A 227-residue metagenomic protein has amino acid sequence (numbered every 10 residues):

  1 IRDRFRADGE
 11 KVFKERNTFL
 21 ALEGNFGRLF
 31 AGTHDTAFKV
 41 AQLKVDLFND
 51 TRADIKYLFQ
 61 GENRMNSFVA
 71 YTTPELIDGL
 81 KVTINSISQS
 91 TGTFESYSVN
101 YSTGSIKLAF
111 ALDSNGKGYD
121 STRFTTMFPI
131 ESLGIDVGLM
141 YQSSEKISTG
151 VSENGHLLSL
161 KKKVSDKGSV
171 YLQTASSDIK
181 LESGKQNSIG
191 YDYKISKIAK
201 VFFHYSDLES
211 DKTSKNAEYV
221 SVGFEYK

Functional and structural regions predicted by a protein language model:
I1-R2, H34-T36, N85-Q89, A111-N115 (+3 more regions): Outer-membrane beta-barrel pore domains and translocons
I1-T91, N100-K107: Outer membrane beta-barrel
F13-R16, N63-S67, L76, T91-E95 (+4 more regions): Residues that define the transmembrane beta-barrel architecture of outer-membrane proteins
T18-L20, V69-Y71, V82, Y97-V99 (+5 more regions): Membrane-embedded beta-strands of outer-membrane beta-barrel proteins, especially the hydrophobic/small aromatic
F26, L76-G79, I130-G134, D166-K167 (+2 more regions): Short loop/turn motifs that connect adjacent beta-strands in outer-membrane beta-barrel proteins
A41-V45, V151, K215-A217: Outer-membrane beta-barrel and related beta-rich outer-membrane complex signature in Gram-negative bacteria
V69, Y193-K197, N216-K227: Outer-membrane beta-barrel "beta-signal"
F94-S188, Y193-K194: Detector for outer-membrane/organellar transmembrane beta-barrel domains, recognizing the amphipathic beta-strand
